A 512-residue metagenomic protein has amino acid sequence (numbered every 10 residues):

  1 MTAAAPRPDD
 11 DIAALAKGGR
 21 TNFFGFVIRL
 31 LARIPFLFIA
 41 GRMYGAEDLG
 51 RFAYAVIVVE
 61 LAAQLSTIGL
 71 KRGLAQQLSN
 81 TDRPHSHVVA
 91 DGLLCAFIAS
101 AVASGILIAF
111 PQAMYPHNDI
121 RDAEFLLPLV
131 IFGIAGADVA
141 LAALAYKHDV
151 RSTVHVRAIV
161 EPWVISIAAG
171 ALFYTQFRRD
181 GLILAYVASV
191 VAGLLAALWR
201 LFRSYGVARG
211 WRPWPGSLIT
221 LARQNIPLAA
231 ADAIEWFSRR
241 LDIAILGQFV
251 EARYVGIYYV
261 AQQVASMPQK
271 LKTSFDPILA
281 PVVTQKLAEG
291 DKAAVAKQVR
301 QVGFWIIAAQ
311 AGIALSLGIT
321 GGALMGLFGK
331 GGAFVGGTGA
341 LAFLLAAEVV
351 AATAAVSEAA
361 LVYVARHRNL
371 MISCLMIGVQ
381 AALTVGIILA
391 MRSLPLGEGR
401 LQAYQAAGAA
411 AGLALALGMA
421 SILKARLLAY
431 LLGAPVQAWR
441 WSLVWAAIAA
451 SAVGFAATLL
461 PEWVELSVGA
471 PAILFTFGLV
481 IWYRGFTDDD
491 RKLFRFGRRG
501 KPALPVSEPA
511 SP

Functional and structural regions predicted by a protein language model:
T2, L94-I234, R240, V453 (+1 more regions): Hydrophobic transmembrane helix module of multi-pass membrane transport proteins
T2-D9, F455-P512: Membrane-proximal transmembrane or re-entrant/amphipathic helices at the cytosolic face
T2-L15, T175, R179-A185, A196-R239 (+5 more regions): Interhelical loop/hinge segments that connect adjacent transmembrane helices in multipass membrane
A3, D11-K71, S100, S104 (+5 more regions): Signature of the first transmembrane helix
K17-I34, A185-L201, W214-Q285, W305 (+2 more regions): Transmembrane helical elements of multi-pass membrane transporters/channels
G41-L49, F125, H148-S152, W163-L195 (+2 more regions): Membrane-interface helix-loop junctions in multi-pass transport and translocation proteins
S66-D82, A145-Y146, A261-G303, A355-Y363: Helix-loop junctions and terminal segments of transmembrane helices in multi-pass membrane transport/translocation
Q77, G133-I159, A342-M376, Q380 (+1 more regions): Membrane-interface junctions at transmembrane-helix termini in multi-pass inner-membrane proteins
